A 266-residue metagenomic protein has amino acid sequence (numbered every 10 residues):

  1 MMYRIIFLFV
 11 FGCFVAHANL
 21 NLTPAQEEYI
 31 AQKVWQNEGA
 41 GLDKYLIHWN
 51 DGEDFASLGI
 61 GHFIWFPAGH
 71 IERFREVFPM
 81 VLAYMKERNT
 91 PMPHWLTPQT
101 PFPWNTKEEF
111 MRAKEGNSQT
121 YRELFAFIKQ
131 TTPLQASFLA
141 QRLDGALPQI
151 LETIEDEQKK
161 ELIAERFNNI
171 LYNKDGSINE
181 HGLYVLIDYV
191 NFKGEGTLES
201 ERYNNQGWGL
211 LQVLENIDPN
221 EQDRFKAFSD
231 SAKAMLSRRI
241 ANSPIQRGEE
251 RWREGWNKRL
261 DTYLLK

Functional and structural regions predicted by a protein language model:
M1-M2: N-terminal secretory signal peptides that target proteins for export/translocation
I5-F14: Sec-dependent N-terminal signal peptides
N19-K266: Cell-wall polysaccharide-cleaving catalytic domain and substrate-binding groove, primarily in peptidoglycan/chitin
